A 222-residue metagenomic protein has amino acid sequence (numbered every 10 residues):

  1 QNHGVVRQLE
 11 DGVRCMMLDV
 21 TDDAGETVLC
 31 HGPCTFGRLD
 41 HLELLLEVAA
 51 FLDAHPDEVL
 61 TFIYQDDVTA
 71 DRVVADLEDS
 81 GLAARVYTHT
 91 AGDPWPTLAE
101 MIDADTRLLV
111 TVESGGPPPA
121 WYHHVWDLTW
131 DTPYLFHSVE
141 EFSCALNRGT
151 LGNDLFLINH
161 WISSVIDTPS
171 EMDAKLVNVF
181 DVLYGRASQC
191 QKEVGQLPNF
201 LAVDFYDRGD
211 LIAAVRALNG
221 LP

Functional and structural regions predicted by a protein language model:
Q1-P222: Catalytic cores of phosphodiester-bond hydrolases, prominently lipid phosphodiesterases
